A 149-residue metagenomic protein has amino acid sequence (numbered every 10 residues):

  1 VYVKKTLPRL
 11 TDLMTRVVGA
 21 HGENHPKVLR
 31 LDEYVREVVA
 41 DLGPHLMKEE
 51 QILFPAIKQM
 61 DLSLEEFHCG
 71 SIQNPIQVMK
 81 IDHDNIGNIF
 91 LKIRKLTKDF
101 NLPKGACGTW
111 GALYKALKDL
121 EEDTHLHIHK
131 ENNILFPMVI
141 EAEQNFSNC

Functional and structural regions predicted by a protein language model:
V1-C149: Small-residue-biased structural context
